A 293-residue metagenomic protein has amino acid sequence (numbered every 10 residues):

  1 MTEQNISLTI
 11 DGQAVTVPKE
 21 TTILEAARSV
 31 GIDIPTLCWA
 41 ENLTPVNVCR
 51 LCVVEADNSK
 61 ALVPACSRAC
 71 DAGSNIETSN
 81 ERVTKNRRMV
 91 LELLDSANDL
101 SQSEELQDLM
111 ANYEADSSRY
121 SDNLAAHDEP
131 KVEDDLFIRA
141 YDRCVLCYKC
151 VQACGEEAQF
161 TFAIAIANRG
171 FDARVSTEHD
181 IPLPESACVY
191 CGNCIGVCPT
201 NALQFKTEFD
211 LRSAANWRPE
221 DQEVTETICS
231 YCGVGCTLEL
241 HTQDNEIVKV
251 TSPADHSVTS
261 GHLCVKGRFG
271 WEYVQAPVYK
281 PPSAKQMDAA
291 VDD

Functional and structural regions predicted by a protein language model:
T2-D11: Eukaryote-biased recognition of intrinsically disordered, low-complexity regulatory segments
T9, E55, H241-T242: A general beta-strand register signal
G12-A72, R82-N86: N-terminal cofactor/phosphate-binding cores enriched in small/glycine residues, especially glycine-rich loops such as
A14, A163, T237-E239: Short, surface-exposed charged micro-motifs
R50-V54, S59-Y190, I195-G196, N201-I228: Fe-S ferredoxin-like electron-transfer domains and their immediately adjacent linker/connector regions across
D221-A254: Catalytic and ligand-binding motifs that coordinate phosphates/metal ions in nucleic-acid-processing enzymes
Q243-D293: Cofactor-/ligand-binding subdomain signature composed of acidic, glycine-rich, tryptophan-containing flexible loops
